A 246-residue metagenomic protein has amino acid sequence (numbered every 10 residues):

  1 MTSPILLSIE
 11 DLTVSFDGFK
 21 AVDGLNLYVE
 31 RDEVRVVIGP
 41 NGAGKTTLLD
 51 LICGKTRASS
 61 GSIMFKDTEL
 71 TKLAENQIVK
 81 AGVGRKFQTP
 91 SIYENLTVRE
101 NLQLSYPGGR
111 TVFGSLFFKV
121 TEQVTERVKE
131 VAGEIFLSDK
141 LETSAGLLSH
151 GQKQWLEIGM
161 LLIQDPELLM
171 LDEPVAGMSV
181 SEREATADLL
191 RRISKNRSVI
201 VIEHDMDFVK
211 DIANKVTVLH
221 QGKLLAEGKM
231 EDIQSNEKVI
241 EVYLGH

Functional and structural regions predicted by a protein language model:
I38-P40: The feature captures the beta-strand-to-loop junction immediately N-terminal to the Walker
G61-E69, A81: Conserved ABC transporter NBD signature motif
T71-K72, V131-Q152: Conserved ABC nucleotide-binding domain
F117-K140, E167, D188: Conserved ABC ATPase "signature" region
L169-E173: Catalytic Walker B motif of ABC-type/P-loop ATPase nucleotide-binding domains
